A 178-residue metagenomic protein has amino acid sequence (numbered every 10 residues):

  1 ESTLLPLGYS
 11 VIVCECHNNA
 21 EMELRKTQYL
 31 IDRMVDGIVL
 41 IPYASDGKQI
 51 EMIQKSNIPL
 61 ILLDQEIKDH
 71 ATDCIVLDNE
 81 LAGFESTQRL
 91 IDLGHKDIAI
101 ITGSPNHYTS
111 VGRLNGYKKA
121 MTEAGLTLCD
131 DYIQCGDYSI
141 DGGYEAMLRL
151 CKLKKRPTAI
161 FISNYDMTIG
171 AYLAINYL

Functional and structural regions predicted by a protein language model:
S2-V13, E21, R25-D32, G47 (+2 more regions): Bacterial carbohydrate/catabolite-sensing allosteric modules
C16: Active-site capping/gating regions of soluble enzymes
V35: The substrate-binding groove and active-site-proximal loops of carbohydrate-active enzymes, especially glycoside
I38: Intrinsically disordered, low-complexity polar regions and short flexible loop motifs
